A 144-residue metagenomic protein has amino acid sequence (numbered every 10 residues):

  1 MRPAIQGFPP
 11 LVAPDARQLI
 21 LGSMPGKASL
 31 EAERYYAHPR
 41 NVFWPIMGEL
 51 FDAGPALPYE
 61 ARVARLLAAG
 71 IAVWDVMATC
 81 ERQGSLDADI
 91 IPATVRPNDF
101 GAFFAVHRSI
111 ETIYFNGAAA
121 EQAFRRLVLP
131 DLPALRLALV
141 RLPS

Functional and structural regions predicted by a protein language model:
M1-T112, A118-S144: A polyanion-binding, active-site-adjacent surface
